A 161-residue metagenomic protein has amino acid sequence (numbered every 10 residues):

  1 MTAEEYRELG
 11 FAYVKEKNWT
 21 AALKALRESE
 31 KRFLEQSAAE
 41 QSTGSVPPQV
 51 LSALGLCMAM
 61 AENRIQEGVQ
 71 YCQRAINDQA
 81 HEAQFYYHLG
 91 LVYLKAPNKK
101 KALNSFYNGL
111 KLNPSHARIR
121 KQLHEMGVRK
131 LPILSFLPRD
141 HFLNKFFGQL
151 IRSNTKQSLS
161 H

Functional and structural regions predicted by a protein language model:
M1, R7, K15-T20, Q66-Q70 (+3 more regions): Intrinsically disordered, low-complexity, charge-biased linker/tail regions
T2-A38, N104-H116: Generic detector of contiguous secondary-structure segments
F11, L56-C57, L91, E125: Residue-level recognition of tetratricopeptide repeat
W19-T20, R27-F85: Alpha-helical adaptor scaffolds
R27-K31, L94-S135, H141-G148: TPR/TPR-like (Sel1-like) alpha-helical repeat modules
V69-Y107: A short, hydrophobic/aromatic-rich structural module that often spans a beta strand with its adjoining loop
